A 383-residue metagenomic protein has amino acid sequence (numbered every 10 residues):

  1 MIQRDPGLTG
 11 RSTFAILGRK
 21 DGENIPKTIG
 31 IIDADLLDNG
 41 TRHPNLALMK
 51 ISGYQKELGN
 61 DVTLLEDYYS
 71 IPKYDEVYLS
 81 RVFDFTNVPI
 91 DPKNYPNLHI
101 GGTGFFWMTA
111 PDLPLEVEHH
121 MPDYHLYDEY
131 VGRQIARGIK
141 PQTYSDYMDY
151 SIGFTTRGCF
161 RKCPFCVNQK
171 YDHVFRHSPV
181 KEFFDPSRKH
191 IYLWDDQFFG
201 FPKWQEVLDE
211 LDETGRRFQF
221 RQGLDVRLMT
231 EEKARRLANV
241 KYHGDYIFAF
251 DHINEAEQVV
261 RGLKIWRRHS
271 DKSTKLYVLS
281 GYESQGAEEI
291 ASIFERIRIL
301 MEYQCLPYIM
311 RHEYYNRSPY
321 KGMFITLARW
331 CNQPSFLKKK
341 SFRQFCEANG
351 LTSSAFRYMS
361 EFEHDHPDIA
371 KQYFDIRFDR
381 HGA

Functional and structural regions predicted by a protein language model:
M1-T109: A short, structured N-terminal alpha-helical element that caps or precedes a catalytic domain
P26-G30, D149, K162, H190: Residues that mark the start of a beta-strand
I31-A34, Y78-V82, V167-G262, K272-Y282 (+1 more regions): Core AdoMet radical
R42, A47, S145-E182: Canonical Radical SAM [4Fe-4S] cluster-binding loop centered on the CxxxCxxC motif and its immediate flanking residues
N87-N94, P111, E206-E210, E232-R236 (+2 more regions): A short acidic, amphipathic alpha-helical/loop segment
L98-R133: Ser/Thr/Gly-rich flexible loops in soluble cytosolic domains mediating phosphotransfer, phosphorylation
A136-M148: Flexible, low-complexity linker/hinge segments
V240, D245-I247, N254-A383: A structural motif corresponding to the C-terminal lobe/cap of the Radical SAM core domain
